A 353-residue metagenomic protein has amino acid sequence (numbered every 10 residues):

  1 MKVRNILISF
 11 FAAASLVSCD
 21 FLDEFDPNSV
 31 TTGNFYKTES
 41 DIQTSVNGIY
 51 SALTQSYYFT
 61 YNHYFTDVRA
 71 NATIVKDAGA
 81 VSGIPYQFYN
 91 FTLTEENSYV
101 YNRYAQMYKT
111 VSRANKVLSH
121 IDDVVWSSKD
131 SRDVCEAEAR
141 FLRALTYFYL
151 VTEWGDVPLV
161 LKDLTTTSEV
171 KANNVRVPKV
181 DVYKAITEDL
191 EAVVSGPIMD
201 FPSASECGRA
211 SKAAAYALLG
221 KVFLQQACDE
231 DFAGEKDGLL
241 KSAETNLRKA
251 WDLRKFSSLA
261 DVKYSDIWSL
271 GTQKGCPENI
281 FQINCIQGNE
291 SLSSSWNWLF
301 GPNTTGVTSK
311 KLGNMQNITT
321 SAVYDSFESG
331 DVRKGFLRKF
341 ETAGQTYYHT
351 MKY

Functional and structural regions predicted by a protein language model:
M1-N28: Bacterial Sec-dependent N-terminal signal peptides
C19-T66, V262-I267: Membrane-proximal, proline-rich intrinsically disordered regions
F25, V151-D163: Short, well-structured active-site flanking segments
G33, T60-G79, V160-K162, I198-A215 (+1 more regions): Short, surface-exposed recognition loops and adjoining beta-strand edges that mediate ligand/DNA contacts, enriched
S40, V46, Y57, S82-Q106 (+2 more regions): Elongated scaffold/linker segments in the mid-to-C-terminal portions of large proteins
Q43-N47, S51-Y57, A80-W154, N173-K184 (+1 more regions): Conserved, well-structured interaction surfaces
